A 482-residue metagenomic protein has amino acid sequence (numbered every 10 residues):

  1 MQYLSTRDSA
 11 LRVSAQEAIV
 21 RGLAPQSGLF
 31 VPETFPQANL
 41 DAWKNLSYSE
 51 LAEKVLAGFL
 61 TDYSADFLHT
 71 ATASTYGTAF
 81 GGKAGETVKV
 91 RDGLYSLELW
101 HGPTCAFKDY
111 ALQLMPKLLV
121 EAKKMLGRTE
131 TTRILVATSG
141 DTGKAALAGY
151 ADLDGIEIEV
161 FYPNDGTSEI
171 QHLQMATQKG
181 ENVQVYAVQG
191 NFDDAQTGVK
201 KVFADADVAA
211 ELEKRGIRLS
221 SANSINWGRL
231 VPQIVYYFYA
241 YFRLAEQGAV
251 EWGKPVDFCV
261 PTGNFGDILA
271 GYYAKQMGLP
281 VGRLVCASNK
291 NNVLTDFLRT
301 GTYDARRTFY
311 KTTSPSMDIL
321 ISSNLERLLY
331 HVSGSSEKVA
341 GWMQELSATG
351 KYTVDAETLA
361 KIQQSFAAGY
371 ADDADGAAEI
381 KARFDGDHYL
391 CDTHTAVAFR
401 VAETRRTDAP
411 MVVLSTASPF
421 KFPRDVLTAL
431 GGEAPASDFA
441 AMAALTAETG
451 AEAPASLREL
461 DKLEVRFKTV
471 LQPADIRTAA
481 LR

Functional and structural regions predicted by a protein language model:
M1-R482: PLP-dependent amino-acid enzyme catalytic core
